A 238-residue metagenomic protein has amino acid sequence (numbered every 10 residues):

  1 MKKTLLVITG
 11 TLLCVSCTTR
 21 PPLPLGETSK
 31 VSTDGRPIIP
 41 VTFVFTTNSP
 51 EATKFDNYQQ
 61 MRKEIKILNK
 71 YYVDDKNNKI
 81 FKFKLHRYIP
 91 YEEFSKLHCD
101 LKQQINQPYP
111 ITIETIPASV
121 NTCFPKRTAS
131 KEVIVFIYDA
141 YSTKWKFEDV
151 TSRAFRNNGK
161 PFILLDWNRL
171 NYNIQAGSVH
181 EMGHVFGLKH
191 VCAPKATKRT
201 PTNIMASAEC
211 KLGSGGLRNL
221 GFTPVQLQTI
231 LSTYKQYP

Functional and structural regions predicted by a protein language model:
M1-T4: Positively charged n-region of N-terminal signal peptides that target proteins for export
V15-S16: C-terminal motif of bacterial Sec signal peptides marking the signal peptidase cleavage site
R20-A129, K235-P238: Propeptide-to-catalytic entry region of secreted or membrane-anchored zinc metalloproteases
S32-R36, C123-K131, R153-N158, K195-R199: Extracellular/periplasmic catalytic domains that process cell-envelope and extracellular macromolecules
V44-N48, Y88, F136-Y141, D166-R169 (+2 more regions): Active-site-proximal beta-strand/loop segments in catalytic clefts of secreted hydrolases
N48-D56, K76, T143-F147, L212-N219: Short, solvent-exposed loop/turn elements at domain surfaces
A140-G159: Catalytic zinc-binding patch centered on the HExxH motif and its immediate surroundings that defines zinc-dependent
P161-P238: The catalytic-center signature of Zn2+-dependent metalloproteases
